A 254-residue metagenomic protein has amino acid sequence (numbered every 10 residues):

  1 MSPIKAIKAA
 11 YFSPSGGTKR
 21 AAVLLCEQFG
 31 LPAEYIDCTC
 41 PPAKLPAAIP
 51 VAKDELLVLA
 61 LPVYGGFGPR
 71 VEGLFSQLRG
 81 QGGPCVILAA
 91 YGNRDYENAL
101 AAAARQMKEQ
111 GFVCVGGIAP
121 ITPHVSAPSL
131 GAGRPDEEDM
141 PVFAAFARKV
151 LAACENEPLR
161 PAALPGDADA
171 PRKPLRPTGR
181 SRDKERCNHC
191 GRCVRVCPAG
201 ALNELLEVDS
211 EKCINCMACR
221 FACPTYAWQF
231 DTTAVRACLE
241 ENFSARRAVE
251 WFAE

Functional and structural regions predicted by a protein language model:
S2-A9, S13-C40, P46-P177, D231-E254: FMN-binding flavodoxin-like domain, especially the glycine-rich phosphate-binding loop
R182-D183, N188-I214, A218-V235: Iron-sulfur cluster-binding cysteine motifs and their immediate structural context in ferredoxin-like electron-transfer
